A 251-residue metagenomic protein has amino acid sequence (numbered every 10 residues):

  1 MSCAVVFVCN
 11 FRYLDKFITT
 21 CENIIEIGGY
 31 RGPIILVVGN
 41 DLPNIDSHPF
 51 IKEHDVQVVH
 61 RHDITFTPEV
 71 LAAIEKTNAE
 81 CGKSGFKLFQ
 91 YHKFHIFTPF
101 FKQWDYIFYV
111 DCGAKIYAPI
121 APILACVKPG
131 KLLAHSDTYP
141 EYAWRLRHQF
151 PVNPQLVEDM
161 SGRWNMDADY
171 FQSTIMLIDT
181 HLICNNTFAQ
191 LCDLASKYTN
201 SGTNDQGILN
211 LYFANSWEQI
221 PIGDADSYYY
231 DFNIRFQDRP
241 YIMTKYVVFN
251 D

Functional and structural regions predicted by a protein language model:
M1-D251: Glycosyltransferase catalytic domains, chiefly GT-A lineage
